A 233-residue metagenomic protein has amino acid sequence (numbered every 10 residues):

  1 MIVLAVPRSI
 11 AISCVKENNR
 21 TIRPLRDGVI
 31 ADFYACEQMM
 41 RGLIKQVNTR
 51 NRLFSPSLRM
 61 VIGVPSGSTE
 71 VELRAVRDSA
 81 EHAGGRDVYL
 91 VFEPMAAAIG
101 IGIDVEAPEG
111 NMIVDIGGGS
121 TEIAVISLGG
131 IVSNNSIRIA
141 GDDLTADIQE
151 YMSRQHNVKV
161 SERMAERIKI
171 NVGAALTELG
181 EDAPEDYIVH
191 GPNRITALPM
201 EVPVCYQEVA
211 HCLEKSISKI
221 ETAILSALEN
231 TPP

Functional and structural regions predicted by a protein language model:
M1-I116, A124-P233: Nucleotide/phosphate-binding catalytic cleft detector across ATP-hydrolyzing and phosphate-transferring enzymes
G119: Conserved Rossmann-like nucleotide-cofactor binding loop
